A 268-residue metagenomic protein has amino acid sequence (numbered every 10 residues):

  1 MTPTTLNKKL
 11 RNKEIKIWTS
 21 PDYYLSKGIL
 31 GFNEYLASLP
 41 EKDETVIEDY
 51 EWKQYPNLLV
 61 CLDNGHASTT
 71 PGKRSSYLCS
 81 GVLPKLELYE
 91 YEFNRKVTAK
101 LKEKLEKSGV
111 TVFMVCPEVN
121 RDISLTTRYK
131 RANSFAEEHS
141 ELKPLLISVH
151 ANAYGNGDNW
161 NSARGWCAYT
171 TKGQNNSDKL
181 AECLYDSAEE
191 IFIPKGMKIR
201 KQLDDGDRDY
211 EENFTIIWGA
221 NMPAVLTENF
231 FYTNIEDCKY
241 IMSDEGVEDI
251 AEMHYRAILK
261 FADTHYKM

Functional and structural regions predicted by a protein language model:
M1-P56, K267-M268: N-terminal secretory targeting signals
L30-R131, G155, S162-R164: Active-site histidine-acidic residue metal-binding/catalytic motifs, centered on HxH/HExxH-like signatures
P56-L58, E106-F113, E138-L146, I191-P194 (+1 more regions): Loop/turn elements at helix/coil->beta-strand transitions in domains of secreted/extracellular proteins
L58-C61, E138, S148, N152-G155 (+1 more regions): Active-site-adjacent mobile loop/cap segments within catalytic or ligand-binding domains
H66-T69, E118-D122, A151-G157, G173-N176 (+2 more regions): Solvent-exposed loop/turn segments at secondary-structure junctions within structured extracellular/periplasmic domains
R95-K102, T126-Y129, G165, S177-Y185 (+3 more regions): Extracytoplasmic/secreted envelope proteins and their assembly/folding machinery, especially bacterial periplasmic
L125-L142, F214-G219: Mature extracellular/periplasmic domains of secretome proteins
S177-D207: Active-site-adjacent substrate-binding region of metalloamidase/peptidase-like peptide-processing proteins
